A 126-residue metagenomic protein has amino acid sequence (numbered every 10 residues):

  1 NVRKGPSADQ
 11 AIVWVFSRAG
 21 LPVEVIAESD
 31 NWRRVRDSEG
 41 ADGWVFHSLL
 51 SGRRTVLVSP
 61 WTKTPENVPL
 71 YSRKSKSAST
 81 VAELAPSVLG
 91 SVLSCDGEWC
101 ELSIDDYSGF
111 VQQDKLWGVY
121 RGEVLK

Functional and structural regions predicted by a protein language model:
N1, S7-A8, V15, P22-E24 (+5 more regions): Boundary regions of SH3-family modules and the immediately adjacent low-complexity/disordered segments in eukaryotic
